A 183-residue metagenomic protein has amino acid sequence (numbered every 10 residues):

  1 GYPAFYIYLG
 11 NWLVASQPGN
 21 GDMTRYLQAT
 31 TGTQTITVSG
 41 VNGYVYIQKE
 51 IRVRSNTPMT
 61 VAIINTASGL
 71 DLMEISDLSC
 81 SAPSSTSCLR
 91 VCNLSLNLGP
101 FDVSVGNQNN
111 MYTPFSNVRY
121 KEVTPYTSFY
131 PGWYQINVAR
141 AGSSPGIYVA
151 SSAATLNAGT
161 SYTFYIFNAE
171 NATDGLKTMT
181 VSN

Functional and structural regions predicted by a protein language model:
G1-N183: Intrinsically disordered, low-complexity polar regions and short flexible loop motifs
